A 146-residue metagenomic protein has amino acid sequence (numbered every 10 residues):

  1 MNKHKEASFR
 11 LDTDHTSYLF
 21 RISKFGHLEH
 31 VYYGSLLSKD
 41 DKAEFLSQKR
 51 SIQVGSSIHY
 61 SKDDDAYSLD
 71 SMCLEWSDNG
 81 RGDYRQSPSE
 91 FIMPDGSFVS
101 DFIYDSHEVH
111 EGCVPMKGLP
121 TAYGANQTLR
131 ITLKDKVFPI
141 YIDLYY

Functional and structural regions predicted by a protein language model:
M1-Y146: N-terminal accessory beta-strand-rich subdomains and adjacent acidic, glycine-rich linkers that precede catalytic cores
